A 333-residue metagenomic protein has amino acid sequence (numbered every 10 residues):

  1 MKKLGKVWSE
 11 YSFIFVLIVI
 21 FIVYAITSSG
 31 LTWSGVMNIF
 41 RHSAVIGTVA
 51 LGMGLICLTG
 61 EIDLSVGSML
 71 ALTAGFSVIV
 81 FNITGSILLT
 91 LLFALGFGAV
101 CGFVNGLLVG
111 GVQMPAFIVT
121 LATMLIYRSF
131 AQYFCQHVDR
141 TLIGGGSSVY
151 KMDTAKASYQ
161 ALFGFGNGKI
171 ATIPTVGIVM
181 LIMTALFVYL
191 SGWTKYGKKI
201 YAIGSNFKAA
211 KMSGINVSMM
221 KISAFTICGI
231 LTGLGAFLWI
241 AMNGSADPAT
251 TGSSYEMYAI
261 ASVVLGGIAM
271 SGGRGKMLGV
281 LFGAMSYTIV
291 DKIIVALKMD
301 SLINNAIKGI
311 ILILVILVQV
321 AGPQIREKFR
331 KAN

Functional and structural regions predicted by a protein language model:
M1-I22, S205-K208, M212-M219, V290 (+1 more regions): Cytosolic-side transmembrane-helix boundaries in multi-pass membrane proteins
Y11, R41-H42, A116-I118, I173-M180 (+3 more regions): Loop-to-transmembrane alpha-helix initiation sites
I22-I83, L108-Q113, V263, G267-M277 (+1 more regions): Single transmembrane alpha-helix segments in multi-pass membrane proteins
T27-N38, A131-Q132, L190-G197, F225-A261: Inter-helical junctions in multi-pass inner-membrane proteins, predominant in energy-converting antiporter-like
G85-L125, F282-G283: Alpha-helical transmembrane segments within multi-pass membrane transporters and channels
A116-W193, I222-S223, N243-P248, K328-N333: Transmembrane helix-bundle core of multi-pass membrane transporters and related energy-transducing complexes
A185-F225: Membrane-helix/interface signature in polytopic inner-membrane proteins
F225-T226, T232, N243, D247-A306: Transmembrane alpha-helical segments in multi-pass inner-membrane proteins
